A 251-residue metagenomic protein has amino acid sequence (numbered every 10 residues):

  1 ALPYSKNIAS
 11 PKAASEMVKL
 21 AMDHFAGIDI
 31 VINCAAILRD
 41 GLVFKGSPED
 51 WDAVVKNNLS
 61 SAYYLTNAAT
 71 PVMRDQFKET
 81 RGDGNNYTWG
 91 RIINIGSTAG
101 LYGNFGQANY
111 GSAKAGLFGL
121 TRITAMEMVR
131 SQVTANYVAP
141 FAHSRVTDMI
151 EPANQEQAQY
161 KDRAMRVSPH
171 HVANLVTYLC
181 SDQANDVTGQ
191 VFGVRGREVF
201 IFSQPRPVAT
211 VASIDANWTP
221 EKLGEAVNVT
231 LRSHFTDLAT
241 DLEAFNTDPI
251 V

Functional and structural regions predicted by a protein language model:
S5-E16, P48: The beta1-alpha1 cofactor-binding region of Rossmann-like NAD(H)/NADP(H)-dependent oxidoreductases
L20-N33, R39, T134: A glycine-rich helix->loop->beta "capping" turn within Rossmann-like NAD(P)(H)-dependent oxidoreductase domains
A26, Y102, A115-F118, I123-T134 (+1 more regions): Active-site-adjacent segment of SDR/Rossmann-fold oxidoreductases
L42-V43, S47-V55, W89: Substrate-binding pocket helix/loop in short-chain dehydrogenase/reductase
T66-N67, R122: A short, exposed helix-loop element centered on a Lys and neighboring polar residues
S97: Residue(s) in the substrate-gating loop at a strand-loop-helix junction that position the organic substrate next
A158-V251: C-terminal helical subdomain
